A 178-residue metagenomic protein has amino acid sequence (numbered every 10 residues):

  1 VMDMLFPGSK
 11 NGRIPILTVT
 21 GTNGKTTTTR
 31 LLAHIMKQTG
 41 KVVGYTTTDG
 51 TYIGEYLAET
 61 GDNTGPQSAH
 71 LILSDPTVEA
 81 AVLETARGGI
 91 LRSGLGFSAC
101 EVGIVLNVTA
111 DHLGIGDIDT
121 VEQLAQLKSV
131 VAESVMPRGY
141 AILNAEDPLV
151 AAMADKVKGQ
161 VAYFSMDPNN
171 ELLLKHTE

Functional and structural regions predicted by a protein language model:
V1-T18, T27-G40: Short, basic phosphate-binding NTP loop
T20-T22, P148: A glycine-rich phosphate-binding loop feature that marks nucleotide/adenosyl-phosphate handling sites
K25-L31, G89-R92: Short glycine/serine/threonine-rich phosphate/pyrophosphate-binding segments that cradle anionic phosphate groups
A33-G40, G44, G94-A99: Short, compositionally biased "basic patch" segments
T39-G54, D62, T85: Short beta-strand-centered segment that lines the nucleotide-binding/catalytic pocket of NTP-utilizing
L57-T177: Flexible active-site lid/hinge loop adjacent to a nucleotide/diphosphate and Mg2+-phosphate binding pocket
